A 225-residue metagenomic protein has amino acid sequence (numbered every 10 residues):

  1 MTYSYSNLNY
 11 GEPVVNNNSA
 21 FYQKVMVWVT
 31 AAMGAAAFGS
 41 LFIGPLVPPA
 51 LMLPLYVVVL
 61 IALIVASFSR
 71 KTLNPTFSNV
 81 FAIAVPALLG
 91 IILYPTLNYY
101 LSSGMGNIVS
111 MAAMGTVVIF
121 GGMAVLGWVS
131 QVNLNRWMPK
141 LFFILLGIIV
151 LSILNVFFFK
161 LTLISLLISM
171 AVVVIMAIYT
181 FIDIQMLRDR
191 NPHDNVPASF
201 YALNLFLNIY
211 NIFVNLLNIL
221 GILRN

Functional and structural regions predicted by a protein language model:
M1-N225: A hydrophobic alpha-helical transmembrane-helix feature that marks the membrane cores and membrane-interface segments
